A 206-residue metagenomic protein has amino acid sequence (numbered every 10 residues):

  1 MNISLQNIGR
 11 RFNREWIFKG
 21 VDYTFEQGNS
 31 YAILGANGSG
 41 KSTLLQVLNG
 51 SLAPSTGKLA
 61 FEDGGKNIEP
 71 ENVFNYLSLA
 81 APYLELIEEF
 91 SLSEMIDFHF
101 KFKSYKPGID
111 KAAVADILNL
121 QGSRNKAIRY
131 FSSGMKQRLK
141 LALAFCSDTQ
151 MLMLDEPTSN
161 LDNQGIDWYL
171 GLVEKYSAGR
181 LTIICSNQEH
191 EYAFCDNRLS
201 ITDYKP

Functional and structural regions predicted by a protein language model:
I3, F18-G20: Conserved structural motif at the start of ABC-family nucleotide-binding domains
L34-A36: The feature captures the beta-strand-to-loop junction immediately N-terminal to the Walker
N49: Helix-to-loop junction immediately C-terminal to a conserved catalytic motif
G57-V73: Conserved ABC transporter NBD signature motif
Y83, E88-S104: Q-loop/switch helix immediately C-terminal to the Walker
G108-R124: Conserved ABC ATPase "signature" region
L141: Hydrophobic anchor residue at the start of the ABC signature
L152-E156: Catalytic Walker B motif of ABC-type/P-loop ATPase nucleotide-binding domains
